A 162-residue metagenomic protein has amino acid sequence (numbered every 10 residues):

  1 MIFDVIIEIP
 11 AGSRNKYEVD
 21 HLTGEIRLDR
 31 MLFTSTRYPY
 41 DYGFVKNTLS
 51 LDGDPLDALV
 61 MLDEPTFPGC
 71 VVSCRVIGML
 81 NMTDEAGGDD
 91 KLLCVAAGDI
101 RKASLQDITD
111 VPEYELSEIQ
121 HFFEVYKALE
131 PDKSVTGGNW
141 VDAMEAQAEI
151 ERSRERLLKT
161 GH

Functional and structural regions predicted by a protein language model:
M1-H162: Hydrophobic N-terminal alpha-helices or hydrophobic patches in metabolic proteins across all domains of life
